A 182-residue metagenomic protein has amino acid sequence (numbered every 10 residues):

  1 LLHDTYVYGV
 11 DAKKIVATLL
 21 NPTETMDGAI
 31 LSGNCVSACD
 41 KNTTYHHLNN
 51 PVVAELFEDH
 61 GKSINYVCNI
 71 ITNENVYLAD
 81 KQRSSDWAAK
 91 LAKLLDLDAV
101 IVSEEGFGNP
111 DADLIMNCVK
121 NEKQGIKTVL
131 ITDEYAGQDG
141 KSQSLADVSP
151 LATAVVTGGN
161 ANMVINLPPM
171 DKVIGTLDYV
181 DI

Functional and structural regions predicted by a protein language model:
L1-I182: An N-terminal assembly and electron-transfer interface module characteristic of large anaerobic redox and radical
